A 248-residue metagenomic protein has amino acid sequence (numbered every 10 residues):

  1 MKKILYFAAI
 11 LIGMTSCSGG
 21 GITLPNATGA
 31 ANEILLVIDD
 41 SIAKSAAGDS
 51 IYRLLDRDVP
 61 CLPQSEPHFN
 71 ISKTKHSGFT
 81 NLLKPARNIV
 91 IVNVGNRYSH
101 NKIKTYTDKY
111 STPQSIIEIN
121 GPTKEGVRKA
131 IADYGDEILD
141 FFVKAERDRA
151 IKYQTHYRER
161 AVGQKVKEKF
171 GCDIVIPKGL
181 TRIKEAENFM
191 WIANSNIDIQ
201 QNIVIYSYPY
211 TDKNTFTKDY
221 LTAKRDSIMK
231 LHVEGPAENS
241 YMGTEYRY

Functional and structural regions predicted by a protein language model:
K2-A8: Sec-dependent signal peptide recognition, specifically the positively charged N-region followed immediately by
G13-S16: C-terminal motif of bacterial Sec signal peptides marking the signal peptidase cleavage site
G20-I38, I42-K44, R53, N93-R160: Solvent-exposed alpha-helical segments and adjacent loops that form catalytic or protein-interaction surfaces
I22-P25, V37-S72, I103, S115-I116 (+2 more regions): Conserved polar/disulfide-associated segments of primarily extracytoplasmic proteins
G29, K44, R53-D56, C61 (+2 more regions): N-terminal "mature-domain start" segment
L55-P63, I138, F142-R149, K184 (+1 more regions): Sec/Tat-exported extracytoplasmic proteins
S65-S99: Short, well-ordered secondary-structure micro-motifs within conserved domains or adaptor modules
Q164-Y210: Conserved small-residue-rich
